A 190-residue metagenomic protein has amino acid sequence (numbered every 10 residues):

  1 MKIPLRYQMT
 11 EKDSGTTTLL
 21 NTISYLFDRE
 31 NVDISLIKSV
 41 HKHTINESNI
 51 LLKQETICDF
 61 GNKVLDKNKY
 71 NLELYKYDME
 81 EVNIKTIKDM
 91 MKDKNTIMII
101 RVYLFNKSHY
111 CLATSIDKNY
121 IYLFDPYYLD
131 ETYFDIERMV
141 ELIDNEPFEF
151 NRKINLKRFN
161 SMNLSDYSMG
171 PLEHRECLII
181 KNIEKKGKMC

Functional and structural regions predicted by a protein language model:
M1-Y77: Cysteine-nucleophile protease catalytic domains, especially the papain-like/related folds used in DUB/UBL proteases
V32-D33, K53-I57, N83, D135 (+2 more regions): A diffuse structural propensity rather than consistent per-protein peaks
I45-S48, I116-C190: Noncatalytic regulatory segments and standalone regulatory/sensor domains
I57-N62, I84-D89, N163-S168: Intrinsically disordered, low-complexity boundary segments flanking structured domains
N68-L72, K94-N95, K181, K185: Asparagine-rich low-complexity intrinsically disordered tracts
K69-M79, Y167-M169, C177: Generic structural motif
M79-Y128: Active-site-adjacent substructure of cysteine-protease-like catalytic cores
